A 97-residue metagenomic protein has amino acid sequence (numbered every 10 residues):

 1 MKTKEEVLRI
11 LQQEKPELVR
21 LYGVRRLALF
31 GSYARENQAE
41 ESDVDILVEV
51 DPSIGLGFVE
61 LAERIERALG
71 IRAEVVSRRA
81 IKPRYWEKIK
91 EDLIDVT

Functional and structural regions predicted by a protein language model:
M1-R26, R35-E40, V50-T97: Catalytic core of pol beta-like nucleotidyltransferases
L29: Conserved histidines in hydrophobic membrane contexts and catalytic metal-binding motifs
D45-V48: Short beta-strand->loop micro-motif that forms the acidic, two-metal-ion catalytic signature in nucleotide-processing
